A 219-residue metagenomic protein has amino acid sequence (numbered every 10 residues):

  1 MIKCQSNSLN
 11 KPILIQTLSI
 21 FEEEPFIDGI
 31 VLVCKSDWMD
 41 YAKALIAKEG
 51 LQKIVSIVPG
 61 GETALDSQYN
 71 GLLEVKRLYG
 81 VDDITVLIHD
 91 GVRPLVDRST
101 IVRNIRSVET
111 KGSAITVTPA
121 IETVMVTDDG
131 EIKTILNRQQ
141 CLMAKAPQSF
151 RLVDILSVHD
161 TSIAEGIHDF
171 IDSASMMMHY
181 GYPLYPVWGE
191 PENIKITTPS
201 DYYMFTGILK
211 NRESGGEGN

Functional and structural regions predicted by a protein language model:
M1-Y41: N-terminal glycine-rich phosphate-binding loop and ensuing alpha1 helix
N7, L95, I135, S149 (+1 more regions): Short aromatic/basic micro-patch
L18-E22, I46, V75: Hydrophobic C-terminal alpha-helix "anchor/cap" residues
E24-F26, A47-I54, Y79: Short helix-capping segments at alpha-helix termini
G50-L65: Conserved donor nucleotide-binding strand/loop of the catalytic core
T63-D128, K145: Conserved beta-loop-beta/alpha segment of the NTase-like Rossmann-fold superfamily that binds/positions NTPs
V126-Q148: Short, flexible, basic/aromatic active-site loop/helix in glycosyltransferases
L142-N219: Conserved alpha/beta core of the MobA/IspD/sugar-nucleotide pyrophosphorylase nucleotidyltransferase superfamily
